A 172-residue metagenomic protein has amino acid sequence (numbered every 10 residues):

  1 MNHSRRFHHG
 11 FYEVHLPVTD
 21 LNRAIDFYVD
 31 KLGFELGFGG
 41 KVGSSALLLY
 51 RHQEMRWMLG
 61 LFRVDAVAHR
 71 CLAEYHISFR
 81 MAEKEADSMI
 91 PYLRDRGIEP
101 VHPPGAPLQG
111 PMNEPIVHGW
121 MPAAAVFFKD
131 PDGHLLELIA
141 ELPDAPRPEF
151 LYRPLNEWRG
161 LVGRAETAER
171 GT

Functional and structural regions predicted by a protein language model:
S4-H8, A68-C71: Short, flexible turn/loop "capping" segments at secondary-structure junctions
R6-H8, H15-F62: Core segments of cupin and vicinal oxygen chelate
H9-E13, L72-H76, A123: Short, solvent-exposed beta-strand edge segments and adjacent coil->beta transition regions
T19-N22, I77-L135, L142-R147, P154-G171: Vicinal oxygen chelate
G40-V42, V67, H118-W120: A short beta-turn/loop motif at secondary-structure boundaries
Q53-R56, A68, A82-A86: Short, charged/polar surface micro-motifs in flexible loops or helix N-caps
F62-V64, E141-P143: Acetyl-CoA-dependent GNAT
R70-L72, R147-F150: A short, polar/proline- and glycine-enriched secondary-structure boundary/capping micro-motif
